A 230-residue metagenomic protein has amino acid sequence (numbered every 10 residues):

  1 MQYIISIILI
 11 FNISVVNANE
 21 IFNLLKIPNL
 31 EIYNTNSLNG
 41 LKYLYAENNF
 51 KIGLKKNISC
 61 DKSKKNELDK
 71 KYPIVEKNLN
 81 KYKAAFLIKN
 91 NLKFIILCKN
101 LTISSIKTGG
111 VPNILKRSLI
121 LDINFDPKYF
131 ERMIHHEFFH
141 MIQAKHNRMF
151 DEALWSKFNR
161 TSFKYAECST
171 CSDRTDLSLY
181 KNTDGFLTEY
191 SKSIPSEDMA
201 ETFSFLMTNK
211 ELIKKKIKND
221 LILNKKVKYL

Functional and structural regions predicted by a protein language model:
M1-E20: Classical Sec-dependent N-terminal signal peptides that target proteins to the secretory pathway
F11-S14, N34, D61-K64, L68-K71 (+2 more regions): Intrinsic-disorder-associated interaction segments
N19-D69, C98-N100, E167-Y180, S196-D198 (+2 more regions): Non-catalytic architectural context of zinc metalloproteases
G40, E47-N49, N90-K93, L121: Non-catalytic terminal regions of proteins
F50-L115: Auxiliary, metal-adjacent structural segments of Zn-dependent hydrolase domains
F94-L230: Active-site-flanking segments in enzyme catalytic domains
